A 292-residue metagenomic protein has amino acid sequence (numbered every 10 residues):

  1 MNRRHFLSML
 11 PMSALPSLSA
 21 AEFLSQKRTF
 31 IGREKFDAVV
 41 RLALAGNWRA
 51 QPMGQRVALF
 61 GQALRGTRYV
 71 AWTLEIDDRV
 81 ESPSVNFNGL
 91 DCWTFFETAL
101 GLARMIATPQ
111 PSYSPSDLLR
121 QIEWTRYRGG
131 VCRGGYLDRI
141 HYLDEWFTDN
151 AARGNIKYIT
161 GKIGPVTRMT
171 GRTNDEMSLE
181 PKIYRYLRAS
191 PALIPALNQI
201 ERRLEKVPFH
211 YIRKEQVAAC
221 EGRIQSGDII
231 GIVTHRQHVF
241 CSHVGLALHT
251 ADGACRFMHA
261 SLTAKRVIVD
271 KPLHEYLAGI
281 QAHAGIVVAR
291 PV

Functional and structural regions predicted by a protein language model:
H5-E22: N-terminal export signals
R33, A50, G54, A58 (+4 more regions): Solvent-exposed, acidic/flexible segments
L42-A50, R79-G89, T234: Second-shell loop/turn segments in exported
V70-R202, H259: Acidic/His-rich structured neighborhood in mature extracellular/periplasmic domains
I200-C220: Mixed-charge, Lys/Arg-rich low-complexity intrinsically disordered regions
I230-V288: C-terminal soluble interaction/assembly domains
